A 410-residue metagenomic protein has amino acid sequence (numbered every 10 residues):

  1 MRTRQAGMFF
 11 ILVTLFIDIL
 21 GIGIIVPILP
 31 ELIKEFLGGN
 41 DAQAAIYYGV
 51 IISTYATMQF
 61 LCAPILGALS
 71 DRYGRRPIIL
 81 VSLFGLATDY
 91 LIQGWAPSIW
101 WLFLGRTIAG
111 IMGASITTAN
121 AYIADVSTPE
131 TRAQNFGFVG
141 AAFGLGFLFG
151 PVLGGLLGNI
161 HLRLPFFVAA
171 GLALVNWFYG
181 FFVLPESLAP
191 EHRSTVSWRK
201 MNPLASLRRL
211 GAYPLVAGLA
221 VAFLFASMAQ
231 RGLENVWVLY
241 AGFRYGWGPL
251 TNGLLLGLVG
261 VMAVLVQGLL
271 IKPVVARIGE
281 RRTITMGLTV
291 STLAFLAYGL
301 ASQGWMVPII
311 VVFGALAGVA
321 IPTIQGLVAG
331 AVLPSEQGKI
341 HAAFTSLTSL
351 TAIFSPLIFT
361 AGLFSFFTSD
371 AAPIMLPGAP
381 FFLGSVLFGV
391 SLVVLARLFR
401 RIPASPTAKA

Functional and structural regions predicted by a protein language model:
M1-T3, P185-A222, R244, A410: Juxtamembrane intracellular "pre-TM" segments in multi-pass secondary transporters
I28-A45, N235-N252: Short amphipathic helix-loop junctions that connect adjacent transmembrane helices in Major Facilitator Superfamily/SLC
A42, G158-G171, A361-F388: A membrane-interface helix-boundary motif in multi-pass transporters
C62-G74, V266-E280: Helix-to-loop junctions at the C-terminal end of transmembrane segments in multipass secondary transporters
G74, W95-W100, G246, L300-S302: Helix-breaking motifs and short loop linkers at transmembrane-helix boundaries and internal kinks in secondary membrane
P77-I92, R282-A297: Structural signature of the two symmetry-related core transmembrane helices
G105-G144: Cytoplasmic helix-loop-helix junction between adjacent transmembrane helices in 12-TM secondary transporters
A142-F182: Helix-loop-helix hairpin linking two adjacent transmembrane segments in secondary transporters
